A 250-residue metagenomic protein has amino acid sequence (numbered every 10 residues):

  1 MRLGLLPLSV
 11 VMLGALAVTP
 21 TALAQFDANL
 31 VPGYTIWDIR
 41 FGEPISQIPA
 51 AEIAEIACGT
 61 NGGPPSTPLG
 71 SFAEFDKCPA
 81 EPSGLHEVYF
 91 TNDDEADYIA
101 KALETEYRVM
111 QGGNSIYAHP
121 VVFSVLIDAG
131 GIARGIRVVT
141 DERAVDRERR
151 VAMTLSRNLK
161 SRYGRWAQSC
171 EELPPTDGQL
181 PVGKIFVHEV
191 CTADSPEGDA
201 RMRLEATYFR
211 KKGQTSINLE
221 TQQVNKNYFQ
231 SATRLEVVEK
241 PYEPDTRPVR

Functional and structural regions predicted by a protein language model:
M1-V10: Bacterial N-terminal signal peptides that target proteins for export
Q25-K77, E104-E106, M110-V122, A129-R250: Non-cytosolic coordination micro-motifs
P79-G84: Intrinsically disordered, low-complexity segments enriched in small/polar residues
E87-T91: Active-site acidic/histidine clusters and adjacent loop/turn architecture that either coordinate catalytic ions
